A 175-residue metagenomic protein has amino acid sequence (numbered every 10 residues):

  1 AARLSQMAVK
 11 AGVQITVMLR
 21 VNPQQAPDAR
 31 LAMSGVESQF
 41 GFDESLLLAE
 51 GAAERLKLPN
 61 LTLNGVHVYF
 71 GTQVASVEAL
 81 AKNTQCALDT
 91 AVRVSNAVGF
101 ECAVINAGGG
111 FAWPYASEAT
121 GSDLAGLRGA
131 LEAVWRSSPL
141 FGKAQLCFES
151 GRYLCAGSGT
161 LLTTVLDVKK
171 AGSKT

Functional and structural regions predicted by a protein language model:
A1-V104, L166-G172: Active-site-proximal beta-alpha core segment in soluble small-molecule metabolic enzymes
T72-T175: C-terminal active-site-proximal or functional interface alpha/beta core segments in diverse enzymes
